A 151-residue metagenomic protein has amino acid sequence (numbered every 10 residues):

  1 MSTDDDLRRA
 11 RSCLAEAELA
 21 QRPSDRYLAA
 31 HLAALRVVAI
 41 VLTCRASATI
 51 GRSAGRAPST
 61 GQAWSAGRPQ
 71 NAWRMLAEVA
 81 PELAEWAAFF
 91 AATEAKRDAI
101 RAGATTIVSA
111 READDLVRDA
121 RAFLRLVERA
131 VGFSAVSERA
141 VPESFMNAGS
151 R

Functional and structural regions predicted by a protein language model:
M1-R151: Terminal alpha-helical segments
